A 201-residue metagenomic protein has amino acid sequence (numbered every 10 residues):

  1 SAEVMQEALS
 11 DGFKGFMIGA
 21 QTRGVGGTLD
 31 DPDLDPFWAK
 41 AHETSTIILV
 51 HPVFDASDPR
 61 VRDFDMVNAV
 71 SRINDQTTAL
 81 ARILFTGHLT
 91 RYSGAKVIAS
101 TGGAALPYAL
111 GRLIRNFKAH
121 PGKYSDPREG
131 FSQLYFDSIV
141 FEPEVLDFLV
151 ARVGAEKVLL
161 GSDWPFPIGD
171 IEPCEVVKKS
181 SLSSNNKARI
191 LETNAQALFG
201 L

Functional and structural regions predicted by a protein language model:
S1-A2, D31, D170-P173: Conserved strand-to-helix beginnings and helix N-cap segments that scaffold or border functional pockets
E3-K157: Catalytic pocket-lining loop regions of alpha/beta-barrel enzymes, especially the amidohydrolase/enolase/GH5 lineages
T86-G87, A95, A105, F136 (+2 more regions): Mid-to-C-terminal alpha-helical segments outside catalytic/metal-binding sites
